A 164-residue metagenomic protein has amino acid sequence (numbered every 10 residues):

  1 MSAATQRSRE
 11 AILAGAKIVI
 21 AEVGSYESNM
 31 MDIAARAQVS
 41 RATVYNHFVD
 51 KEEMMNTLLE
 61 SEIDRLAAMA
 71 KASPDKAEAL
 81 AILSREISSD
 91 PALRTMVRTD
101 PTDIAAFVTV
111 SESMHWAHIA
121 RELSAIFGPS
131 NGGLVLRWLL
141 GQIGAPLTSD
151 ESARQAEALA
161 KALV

Functional and structural regions predicted by a protein language model:
M1-V23, E27-R36, E53: Basic, helix-initiating cap at the start of DNA-binding domains
G15-V19, T57, E86, W138: Short amphipathic alpha-helical elements of helix-turn-helix/winged-helix folds
D32, E53, E78, I82 (+3 more regions): Amphipathic alpha-helical interaction segments
A35, V49-D50, E60: Residue-level detection of the helix-turn-helix DNA-binding "recognition helix"
A37-F48: Short hydrophobic/aromatic patch on the recognition helix
E53, T57, D64-A92: Hydrophobic alpha-helical connector segments
S89, L93, P129-S152, K161-V164: Amphipathic C-terminal alpha-helical segment
T95, T102-R137: Amphipathic alpha-helical packing segments from all-alpha helical-bundle domains
